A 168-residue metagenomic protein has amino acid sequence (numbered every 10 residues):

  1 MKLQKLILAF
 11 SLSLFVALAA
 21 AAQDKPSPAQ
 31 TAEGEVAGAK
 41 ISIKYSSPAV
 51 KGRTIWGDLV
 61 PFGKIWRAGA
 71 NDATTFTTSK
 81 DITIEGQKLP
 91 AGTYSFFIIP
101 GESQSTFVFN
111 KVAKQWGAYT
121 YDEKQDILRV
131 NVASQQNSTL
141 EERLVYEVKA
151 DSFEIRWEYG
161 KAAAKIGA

Functional and structural regions predicted by a protein language model:
L3, Q23-P90, S95-A168: Targeting-peptide/extracellular-domain and disordered-appendage signature
K5, A9-A17: Bacterial N-terminal signal peptides
